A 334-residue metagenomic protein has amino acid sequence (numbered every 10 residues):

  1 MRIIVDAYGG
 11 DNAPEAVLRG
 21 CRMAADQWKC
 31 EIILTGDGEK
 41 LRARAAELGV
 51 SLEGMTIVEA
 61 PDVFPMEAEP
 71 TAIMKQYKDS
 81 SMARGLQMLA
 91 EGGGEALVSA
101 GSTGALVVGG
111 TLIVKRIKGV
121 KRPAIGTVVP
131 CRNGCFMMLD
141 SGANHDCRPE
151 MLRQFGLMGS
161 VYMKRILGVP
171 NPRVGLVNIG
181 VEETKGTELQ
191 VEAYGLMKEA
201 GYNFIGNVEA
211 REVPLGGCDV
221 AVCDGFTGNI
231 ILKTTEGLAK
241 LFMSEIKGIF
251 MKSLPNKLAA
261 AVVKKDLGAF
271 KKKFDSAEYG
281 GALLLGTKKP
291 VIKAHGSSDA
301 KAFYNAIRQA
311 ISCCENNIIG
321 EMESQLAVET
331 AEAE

Functional and structural regions predicted by a protein language model:
M1-R42: N-terminal phosphate-binding or glycine-rich loops at protein starts, especially the Walker A/P-loop of NTPases
I3-E15, A143-R153, K293-A300: Short, glycine-rich nucleotide/cofactor-binding loops
D6, T35-G36, V58, S99-G101 (+6 more regions): Short beta-strand segments
E15-A16, W28-I33, E39, H145-A210 (+3 more regions): Glycine-rich phosphate/diphosphate-binding loop of Rossmann-like nucleotide-binding domains
V50-G94: Phosphate/nucleotide-donor binding subsite
M88-V107, K185, Q190-L196, A200-A269: Glycine-rich phosphate-binding loop
T111-A124, V128-M138, V220-A221, G225-A333: Glycine-rich phosphate/nucleotide-binding loop
